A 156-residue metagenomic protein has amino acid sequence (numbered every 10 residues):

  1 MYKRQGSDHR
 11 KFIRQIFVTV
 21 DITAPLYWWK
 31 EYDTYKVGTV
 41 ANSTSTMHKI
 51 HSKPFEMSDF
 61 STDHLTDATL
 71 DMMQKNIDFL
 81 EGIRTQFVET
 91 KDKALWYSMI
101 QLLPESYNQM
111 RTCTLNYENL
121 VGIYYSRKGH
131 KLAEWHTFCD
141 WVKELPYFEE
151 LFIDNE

Functional and structural regions predicted by a protein language model:
K3-E156: Family-specific signature for flavin-dependent thymidylate synthase
